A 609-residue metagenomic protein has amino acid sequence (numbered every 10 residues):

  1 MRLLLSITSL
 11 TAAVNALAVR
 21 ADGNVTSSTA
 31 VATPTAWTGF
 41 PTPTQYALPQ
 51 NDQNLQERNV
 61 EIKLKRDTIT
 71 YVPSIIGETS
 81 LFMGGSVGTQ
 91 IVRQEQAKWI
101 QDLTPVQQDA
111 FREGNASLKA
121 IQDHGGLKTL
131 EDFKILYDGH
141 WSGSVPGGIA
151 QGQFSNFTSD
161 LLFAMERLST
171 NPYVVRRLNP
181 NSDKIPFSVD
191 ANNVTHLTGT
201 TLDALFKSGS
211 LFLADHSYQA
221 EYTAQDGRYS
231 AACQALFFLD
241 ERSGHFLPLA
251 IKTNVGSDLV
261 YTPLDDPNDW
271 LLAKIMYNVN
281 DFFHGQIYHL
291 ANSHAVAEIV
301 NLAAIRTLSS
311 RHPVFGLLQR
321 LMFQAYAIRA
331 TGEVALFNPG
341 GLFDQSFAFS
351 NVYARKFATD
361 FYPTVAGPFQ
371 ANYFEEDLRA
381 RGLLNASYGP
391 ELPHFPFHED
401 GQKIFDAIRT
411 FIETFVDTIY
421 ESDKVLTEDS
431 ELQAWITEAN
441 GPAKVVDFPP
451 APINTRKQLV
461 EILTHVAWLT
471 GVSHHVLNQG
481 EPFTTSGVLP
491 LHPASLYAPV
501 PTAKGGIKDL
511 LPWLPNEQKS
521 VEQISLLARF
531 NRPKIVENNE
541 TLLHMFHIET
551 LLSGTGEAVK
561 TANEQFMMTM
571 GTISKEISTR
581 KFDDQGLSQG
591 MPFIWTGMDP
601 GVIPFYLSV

Functional and structural regions predicted by a protein language model:
M1-A21: Fungal secretory targeting signals
L17-V609: Long, compositionally biased charged/polar stretches
